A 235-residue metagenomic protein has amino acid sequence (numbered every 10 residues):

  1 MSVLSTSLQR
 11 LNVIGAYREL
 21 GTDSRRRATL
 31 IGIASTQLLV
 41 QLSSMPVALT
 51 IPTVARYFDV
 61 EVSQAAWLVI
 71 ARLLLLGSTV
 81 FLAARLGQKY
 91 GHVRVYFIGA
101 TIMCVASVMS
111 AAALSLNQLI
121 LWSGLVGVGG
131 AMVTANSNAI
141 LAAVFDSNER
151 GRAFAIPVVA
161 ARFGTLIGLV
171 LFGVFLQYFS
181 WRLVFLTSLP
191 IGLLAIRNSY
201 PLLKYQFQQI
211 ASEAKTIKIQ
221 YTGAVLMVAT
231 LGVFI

Functional and structural regions predicted by a protein language model:
R25-A65, V69-L73, V80, V133-T134: Extracytoplasmic
Q41, M45, A111, G127-A135 (+1 more regions): Small-residue-rich segments within alpha-helical transmembrane domains of MFS-like 12-TM solute carriers
V54-A55, L86-G87, L171-F179: Interfacial helix-cap and linker-helix signal at transmembrane-aqueous boundaries of multi-pass secondary transporters
Y57-D59, G91, A112-Q118, D146 (+1 more regions): Helix-breaking motifs and short loop linkers at transmembrane-helix boundaries and internal kinks in secondary membrane
G77-N117: Conserved MFS/SLC helix-loop-helix module at the cytosolic interface between two early adjacent transmembrane helices
A106-A111, W122, V126, S199: MFS-fold secondary transporters
G124-V159: Cytoplasmic helix-loop-helix junction between adjacent transmembrane helices in 12-TM secondary transporters
Q177-I235: Hydrophobic transmembrane-helix bundles of small-molecule transporters
